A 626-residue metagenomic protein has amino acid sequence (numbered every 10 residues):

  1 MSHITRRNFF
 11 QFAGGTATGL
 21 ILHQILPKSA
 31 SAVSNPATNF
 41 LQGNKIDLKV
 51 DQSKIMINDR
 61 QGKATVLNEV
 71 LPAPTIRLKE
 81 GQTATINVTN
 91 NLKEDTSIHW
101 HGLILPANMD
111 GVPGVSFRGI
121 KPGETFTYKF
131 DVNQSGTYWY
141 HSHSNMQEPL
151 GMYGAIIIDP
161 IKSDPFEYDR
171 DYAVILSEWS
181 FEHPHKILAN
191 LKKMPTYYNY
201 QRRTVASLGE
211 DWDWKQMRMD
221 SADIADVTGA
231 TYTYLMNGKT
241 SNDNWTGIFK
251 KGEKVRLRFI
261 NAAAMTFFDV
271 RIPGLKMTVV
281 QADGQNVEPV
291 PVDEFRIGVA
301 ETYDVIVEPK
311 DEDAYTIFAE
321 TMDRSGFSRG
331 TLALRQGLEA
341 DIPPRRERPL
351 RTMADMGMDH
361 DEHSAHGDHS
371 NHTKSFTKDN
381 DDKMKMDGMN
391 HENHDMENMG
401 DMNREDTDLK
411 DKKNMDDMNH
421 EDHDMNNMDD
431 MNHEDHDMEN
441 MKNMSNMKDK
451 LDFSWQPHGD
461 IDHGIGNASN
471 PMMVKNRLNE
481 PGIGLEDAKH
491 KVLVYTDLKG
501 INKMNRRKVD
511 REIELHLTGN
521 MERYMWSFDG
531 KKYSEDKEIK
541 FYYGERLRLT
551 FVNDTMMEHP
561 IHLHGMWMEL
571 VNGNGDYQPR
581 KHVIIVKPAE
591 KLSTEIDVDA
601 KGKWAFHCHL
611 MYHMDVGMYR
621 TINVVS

Functional and structural regions predicted by a protein language model:
S2-V299, V305-I306, Q336-K374, K378-K413 (+7 more regions): Histidine-centered copper-binding motifs that mark active-site loops of extracellular/periplasmic copper enzymes
K49-D51, S207-M217, Y495-T518: Predominantly extracellular/luminal regions of secreted and cell-surface proteins, especially disulfide-bonded
I57-D59, N108-F117, V279-D293, V299 (+9 more regions): Active-site pocket scaffolds in enzymes
Q134, P309-D311, A600: Surface-exposed, short loops/turns at beta-strand junctions within beta-sandwich domains
W139-S144, A314-M322, W604-C608: Short, aromatic- and glycine-rich surface loops/edge beta-strands on solvent-exposed regions
F249-K254, R296-E301, M472, G482-G484 (+1 more regions): Conserved "landmark" site that anchors the functional core of diverse proteins
T278, I306, K310-A333: Conserved small-residue hotspots that stabilize compact domain segments
H436-A488: Long, low-complexity, polar/charged, intrinsically disordered or flexibly structured peripheral segments
